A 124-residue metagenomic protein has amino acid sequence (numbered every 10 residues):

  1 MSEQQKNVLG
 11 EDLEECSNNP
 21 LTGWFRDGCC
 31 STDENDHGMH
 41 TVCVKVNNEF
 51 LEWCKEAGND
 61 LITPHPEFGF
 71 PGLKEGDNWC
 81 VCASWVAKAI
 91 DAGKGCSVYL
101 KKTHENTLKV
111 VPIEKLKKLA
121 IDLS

Functional and structural regions predicted by a protein language model:
M1-F50, A120-D122: Extended boundary segments
N48-E52, W85-V86: Short, charged/polar surface micro-motifs in flexible loops or helix N-caps
I62-G69: Short alpha-helix capping/helix-loop boundary micro-motifs
V86-K109: Short, compositionally biased
E105-S124: Glycine- and charge-enriched low-complexity intrinsically disordered segments
